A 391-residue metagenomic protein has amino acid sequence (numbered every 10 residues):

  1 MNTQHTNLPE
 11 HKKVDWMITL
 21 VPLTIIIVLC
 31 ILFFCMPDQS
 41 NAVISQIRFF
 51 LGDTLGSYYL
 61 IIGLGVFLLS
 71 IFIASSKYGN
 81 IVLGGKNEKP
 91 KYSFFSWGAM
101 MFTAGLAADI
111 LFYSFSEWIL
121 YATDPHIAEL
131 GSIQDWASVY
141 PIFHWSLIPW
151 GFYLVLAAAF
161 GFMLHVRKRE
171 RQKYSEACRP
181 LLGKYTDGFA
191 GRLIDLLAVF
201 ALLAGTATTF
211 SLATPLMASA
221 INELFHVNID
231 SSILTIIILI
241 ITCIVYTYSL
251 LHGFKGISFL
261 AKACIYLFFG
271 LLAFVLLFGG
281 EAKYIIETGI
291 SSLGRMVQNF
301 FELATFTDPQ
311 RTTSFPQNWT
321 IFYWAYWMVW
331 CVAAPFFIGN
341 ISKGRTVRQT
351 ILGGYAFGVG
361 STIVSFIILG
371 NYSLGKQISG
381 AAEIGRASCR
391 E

Functional and structural regions predicted by a protein language model:
M1-I133, A273: N-terminal alpha-helical transmembrane segments of multi-pass membrane transport and channel/translocase proteins
Q4-H11, Q39-L51, I71-K89, S138-H144 (+6 more regions): Membrane-water interface regions at transmembrane-helix termini and the short interhelical loops of multi-pass membrane
L8-I18, G52-G56, K86-A104, W136-I148 (+4 more regions): Transmembrane-helix boundary/entry motifs in multi-pass membrane transporters
V21-C35, L60-L68, F225-L251, G270 (+1 more regions): Transmembrane alpha-helical segments of multi-pass small-molecule transport proteins
V28-S40, G63-N80, A207-L224, I236 (+2 more regions): Hydrophobic alpha-helical segments and their helix-loop junctions in multi-pass secondary transporters
F34, D38, F102-T123, W150-R167 (+2 more regions): Hydrophobic transmembrane alpha-helices that form the core helical bundles of multi-pass secondary transporters
M100-D109, F152-L156, V199-A207, T235-L250 (+3 more regions): Selective recognition of specific alpha-helical transmembrane segments in multi-pass small-molecule
E383-E391: Residue-level detector of conserved catalytic or cofactor/ligand-binding positions in enzyme active sites
